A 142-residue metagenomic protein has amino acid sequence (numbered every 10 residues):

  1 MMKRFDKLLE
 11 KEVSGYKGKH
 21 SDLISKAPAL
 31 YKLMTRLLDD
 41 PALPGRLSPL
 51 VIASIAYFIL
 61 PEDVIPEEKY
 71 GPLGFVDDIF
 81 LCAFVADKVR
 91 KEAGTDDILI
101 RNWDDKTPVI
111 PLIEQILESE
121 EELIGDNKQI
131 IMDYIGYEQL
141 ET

Functional and structural regions predicted by a protein language model:
M1-R46, D87-T142: Terminal, membrane-proximal amphipathic helices and intrinsically disordered targeting/regulatory segments
Y31-K32, P49-L50, D63: A generic alpha-helix surface/boundary motif
G45-S48, A56: Betabetaalpha-Me/HNH-type nuclease active-site subdomain
A53-C82: Membrane-inserting effector segments that mediate pore formation, membrane fusion, or transient membrane insertion
